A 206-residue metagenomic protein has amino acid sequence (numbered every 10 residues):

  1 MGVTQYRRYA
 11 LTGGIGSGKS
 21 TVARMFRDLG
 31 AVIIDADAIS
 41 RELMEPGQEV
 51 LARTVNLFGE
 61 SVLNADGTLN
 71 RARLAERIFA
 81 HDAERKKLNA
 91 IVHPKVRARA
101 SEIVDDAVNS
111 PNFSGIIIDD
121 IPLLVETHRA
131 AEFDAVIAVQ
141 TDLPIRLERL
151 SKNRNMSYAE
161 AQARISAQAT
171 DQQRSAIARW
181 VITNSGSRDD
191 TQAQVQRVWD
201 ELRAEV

Functional and structural regions predicted by a protein language model:
M1-Y9, N109, R203-V206: Short, low-complexity, intrinsically disordered N-terminal peptides in bacterial proteins
G2-A31, A36-A38: Walker A (P-loop) phosphate-binding motif
G18, D37, L88, I118 (+3 more regions): Residue-level signal for inorganic ion chemistry
A38-G115: ATP-dependent small-molecule kinase phosphotransfer cores that center on conserved nucleotide phosphate-binding segments
L51-V55, R97, L143-S151, Y158 (+1 more regions): An amphipathic alpha-helix signature
A100-E102, A130-E132, K152-L202: Small-molecule kinase domains that catalyze NTP-dependent phosphoryl transfer to phosphate-bearing small molecules
S101-K152: ATP-dependent NMP and nucleoside kinases share a basic, alpha-helical "lid"
